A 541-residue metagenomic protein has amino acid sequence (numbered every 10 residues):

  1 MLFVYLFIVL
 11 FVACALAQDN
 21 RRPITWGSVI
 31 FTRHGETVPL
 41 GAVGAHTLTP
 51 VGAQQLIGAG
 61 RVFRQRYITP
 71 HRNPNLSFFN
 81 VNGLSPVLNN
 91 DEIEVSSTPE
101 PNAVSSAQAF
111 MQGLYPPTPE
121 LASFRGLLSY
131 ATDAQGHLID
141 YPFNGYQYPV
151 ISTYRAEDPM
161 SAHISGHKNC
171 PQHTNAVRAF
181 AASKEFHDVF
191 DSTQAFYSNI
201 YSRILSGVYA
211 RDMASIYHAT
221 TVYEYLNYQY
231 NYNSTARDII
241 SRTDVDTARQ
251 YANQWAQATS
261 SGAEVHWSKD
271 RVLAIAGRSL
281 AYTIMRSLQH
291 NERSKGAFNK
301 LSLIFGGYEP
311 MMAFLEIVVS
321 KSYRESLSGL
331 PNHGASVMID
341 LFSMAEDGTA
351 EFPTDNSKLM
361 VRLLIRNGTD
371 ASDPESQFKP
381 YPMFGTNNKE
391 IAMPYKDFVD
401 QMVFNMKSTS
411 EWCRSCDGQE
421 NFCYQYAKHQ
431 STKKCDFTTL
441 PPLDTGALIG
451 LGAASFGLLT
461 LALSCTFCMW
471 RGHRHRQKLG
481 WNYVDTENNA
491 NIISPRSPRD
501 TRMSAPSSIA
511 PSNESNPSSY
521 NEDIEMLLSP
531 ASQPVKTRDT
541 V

Functional and structural regions predicted by a protein language model:
M1-D19, D539-V541: Fungal secretory targeting signals
Q18-V541: Non-catalytic terminal regions with compositionally biased, polar/charged low complexity
